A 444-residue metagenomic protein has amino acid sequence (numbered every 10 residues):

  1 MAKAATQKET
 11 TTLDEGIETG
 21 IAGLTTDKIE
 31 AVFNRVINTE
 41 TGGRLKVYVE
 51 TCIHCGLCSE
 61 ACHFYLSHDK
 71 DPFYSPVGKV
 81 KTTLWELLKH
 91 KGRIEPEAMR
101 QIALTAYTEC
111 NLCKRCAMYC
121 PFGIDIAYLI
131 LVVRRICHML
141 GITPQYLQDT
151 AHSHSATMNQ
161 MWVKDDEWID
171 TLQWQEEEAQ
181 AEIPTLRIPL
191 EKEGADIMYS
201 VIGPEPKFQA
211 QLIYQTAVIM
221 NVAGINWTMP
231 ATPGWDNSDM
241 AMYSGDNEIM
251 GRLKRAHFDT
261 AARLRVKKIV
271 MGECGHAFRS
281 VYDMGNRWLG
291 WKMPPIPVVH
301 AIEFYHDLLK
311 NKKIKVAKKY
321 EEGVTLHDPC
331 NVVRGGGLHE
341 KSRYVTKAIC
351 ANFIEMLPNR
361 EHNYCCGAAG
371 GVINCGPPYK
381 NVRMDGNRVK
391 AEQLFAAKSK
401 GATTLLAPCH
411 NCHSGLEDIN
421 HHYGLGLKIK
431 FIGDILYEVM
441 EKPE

Functional and structural regions predicted by a protein language model:
M1-Y107: Ferredoxin-type iron-sulfur electron-transfer modules and their immediate structural context
G23, T39-V49, L84-R287: Iron-sulfur-cluster electron-transfer modules
C52-C58, C62, C110-C116, C120 (+4 more regions): Short cysteine clusters
E60-L87, M118-C137, G371-G386, S414-L425: Iron-sulfur (Fe-S) cluster-binding segments and ferredoxin-like electron-carrier domains, especially [2Fe-2S]
G123, P204-P294, V333-A348, I354-E444: Cofactor-cradling patches in redox/metallo enzymes
G194, Y320-E322, A402: Phosphate-coordination loops involved in phosphoryl transfer and adenosine-cofactor binding
M198, T325, L405-L406: Conserved beta-strand elements of the Class I
V298-K310, I314-G336, I349-N352, C365-A368: Catalytic cores of enzyme domains
